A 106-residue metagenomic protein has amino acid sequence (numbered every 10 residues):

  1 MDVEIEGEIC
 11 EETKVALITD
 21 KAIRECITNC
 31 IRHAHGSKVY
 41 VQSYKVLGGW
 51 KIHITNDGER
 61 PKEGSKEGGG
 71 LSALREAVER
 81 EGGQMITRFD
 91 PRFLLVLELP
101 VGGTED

Functional and structural regions predicted by a protein language model:
M1-E8, K51, M85-R88: Conserved transmitter core of two-component histidine kinases
D2-I23, S65: Conserved short strand/loop->alpha-helix "switch" segment adjacent to the catalytic nucleotide/phosphoryl-transfer site
A16-V39: Conserved ATP-binding N-box helix of the HATPase_c
H35, V46-G48, F89-P91: Structural motif
K38-G48, T55: Short beta-strand/loop element within the Bergerat-fold HATPase_c
T55-P61: Glycine-rich acidic phosphate-binding loop
E63-L94: ATP phosphate-binding glycine-rich loop and adjacent ATP-lid/helix-beta elements within ATP-binding kinase/ATPase
P91-G103: Short C-terminal beta-strand
